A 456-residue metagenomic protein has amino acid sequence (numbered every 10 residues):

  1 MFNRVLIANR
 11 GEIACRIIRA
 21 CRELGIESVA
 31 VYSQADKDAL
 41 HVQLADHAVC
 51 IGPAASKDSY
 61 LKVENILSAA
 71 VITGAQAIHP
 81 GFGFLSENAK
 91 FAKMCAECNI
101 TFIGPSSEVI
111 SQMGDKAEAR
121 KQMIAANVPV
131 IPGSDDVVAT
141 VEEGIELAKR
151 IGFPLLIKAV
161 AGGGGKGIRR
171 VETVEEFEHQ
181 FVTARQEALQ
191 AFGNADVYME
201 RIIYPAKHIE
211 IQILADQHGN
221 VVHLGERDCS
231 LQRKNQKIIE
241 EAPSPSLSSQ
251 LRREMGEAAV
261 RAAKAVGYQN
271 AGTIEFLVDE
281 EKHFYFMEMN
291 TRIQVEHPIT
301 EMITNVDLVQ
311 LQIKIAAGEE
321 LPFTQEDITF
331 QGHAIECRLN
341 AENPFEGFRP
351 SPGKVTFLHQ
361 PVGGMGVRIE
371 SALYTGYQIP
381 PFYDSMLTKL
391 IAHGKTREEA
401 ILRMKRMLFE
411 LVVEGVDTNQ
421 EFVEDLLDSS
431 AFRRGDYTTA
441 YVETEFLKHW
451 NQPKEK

Functional and structural regions predicted by a protein language model:
M1-A125, V138-E146: ATP-binding N-terminal substructure of ATP-dependent carboxylate-amine bond-forming enzymes
I7-L24, A48, V71-T73, A89 (+5 more regions): ATP-dependent carboxylate activation and anion-phosphoryl transfer catalytic cores that bind Mg-ATP to form
K57-D58, I110, G167, H297-I299: A generic structural signal for short coil/turn motifs at secondary-structure boundaries
G133-S134: Conserved beta3 strand of the protein kinase N-lobe
L147-L156: Acidic/histidine-enriched active-site and ligand-binding environments that engage anionic O-linkages
A159: N-terminal nucleotide-binding beta1-loop-alpha1 segment
